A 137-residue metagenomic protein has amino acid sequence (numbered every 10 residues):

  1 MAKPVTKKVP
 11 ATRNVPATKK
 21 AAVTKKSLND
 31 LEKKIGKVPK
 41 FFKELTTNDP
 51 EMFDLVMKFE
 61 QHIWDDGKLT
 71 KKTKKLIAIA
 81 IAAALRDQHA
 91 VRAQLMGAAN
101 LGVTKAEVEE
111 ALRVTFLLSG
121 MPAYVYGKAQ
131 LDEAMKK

Functional and structural regions predicted by a protein language model:
A2-K72, Y126-K137: Acidic, glycine/proline-rich low-complexity segments that act as flexible tails and inter-domain linkers
T46, G67, L85-Q88, G102 (+1 more regions): Residues at alpha-helix boundaries and short interhelical turns
E60-W64, A78, L95-A99, L112-R113: Amphipathic alpha-helical segments within well-ordered protein domains
K71-L76, A106-A111: Alpha-helical scaffolds flanking conserved acidic
K75-L85, R113-V114: Contiguous, well-ordered alpha-helical segments that form the cores/surfaces of helical PPI scaffolds
A83-E109: Mid-chain, well-packed structural core segment of small domains
E109-K128: C-terminal structural segments of small proteins and small subunits
